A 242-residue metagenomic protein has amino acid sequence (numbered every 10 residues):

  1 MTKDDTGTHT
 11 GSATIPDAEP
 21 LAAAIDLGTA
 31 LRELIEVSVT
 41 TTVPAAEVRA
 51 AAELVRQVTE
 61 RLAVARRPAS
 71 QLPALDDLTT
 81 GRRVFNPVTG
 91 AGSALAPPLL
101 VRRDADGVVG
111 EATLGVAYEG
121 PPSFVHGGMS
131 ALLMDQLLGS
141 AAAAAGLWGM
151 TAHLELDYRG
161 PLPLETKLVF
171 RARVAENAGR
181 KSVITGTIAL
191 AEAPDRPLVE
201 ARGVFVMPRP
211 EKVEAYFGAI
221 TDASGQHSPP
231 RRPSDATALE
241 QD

Functional and structural regions predicted by a protein language model:
T2-A69, L75, P163-L164, A175-D242: HotDog/MaoC-like acyl-thioester-processing domains
G11-I15, L137-V169: Hydrophobic beta-strand-centered segment that forms part of the acyl-chain substrate-binding groove
V48-E119: Long amphipathic N-terminal alpha/beta scaffold segment
G107, V125-W148: Active-site helix/loop of acyl-thioester processing domains in fatty-acid/polyketide metabolism, spanning hotdog-fold
E119-G120, D157: A structural connector/turn signal
P122-S123, G127, P161: Alpha-helix N-cap/helix-initiation motif
